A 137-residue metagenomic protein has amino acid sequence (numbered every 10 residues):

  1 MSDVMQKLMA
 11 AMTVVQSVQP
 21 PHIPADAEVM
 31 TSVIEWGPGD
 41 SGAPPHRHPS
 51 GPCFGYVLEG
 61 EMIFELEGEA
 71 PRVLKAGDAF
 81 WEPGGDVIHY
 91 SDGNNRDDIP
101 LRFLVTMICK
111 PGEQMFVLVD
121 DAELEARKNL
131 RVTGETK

Functional and structural regions predicted by a protein language model:
M1-M30, P71-V73, V117-K137: A short, N-terminal "cap"/entry segment at the start of jelly-roll beta-barrel domains of the cupin/DSBH fold
P21-E28, W36-G37, E61, L66-D86: Short acidic-glycine-tyrosine-enriched beta hairpin
D26-A27, G39-V57: A short beta-loop-beta micro-motif enriched in histidine and acidic residues
A43-H48, L66, V73, D92-N95: Short histidine-centered beta-strand/loop micro-motifs that create catalytic or ligand/metal-coordination sites
L58, A76-A79, L104-I108: Short, well-ordered beta-strand segments in beta-rich or mixed alpha/beta enzyme and ligand-binding folds
A70-P71, G84-Q114: Ligand-binding loop in jelly-roll beta-barrel domains
